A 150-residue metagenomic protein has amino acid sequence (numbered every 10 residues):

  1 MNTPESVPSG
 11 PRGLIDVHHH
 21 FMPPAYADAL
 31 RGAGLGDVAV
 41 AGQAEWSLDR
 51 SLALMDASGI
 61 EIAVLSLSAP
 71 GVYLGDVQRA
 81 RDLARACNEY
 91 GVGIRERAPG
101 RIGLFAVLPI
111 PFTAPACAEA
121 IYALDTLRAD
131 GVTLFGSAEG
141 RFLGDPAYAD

Functional and structural regions predicted by a protein language model:
M1-D150: Helix-coil boundary/capping segments in enzymes
